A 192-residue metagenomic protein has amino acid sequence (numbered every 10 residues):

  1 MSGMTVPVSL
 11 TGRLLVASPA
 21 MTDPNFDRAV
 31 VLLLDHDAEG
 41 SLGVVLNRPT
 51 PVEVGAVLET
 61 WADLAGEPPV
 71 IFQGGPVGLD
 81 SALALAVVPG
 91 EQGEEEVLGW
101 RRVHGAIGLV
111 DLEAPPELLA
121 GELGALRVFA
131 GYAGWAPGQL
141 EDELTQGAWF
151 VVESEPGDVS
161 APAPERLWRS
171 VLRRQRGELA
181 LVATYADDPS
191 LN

Functional and structural regions predicted by a protein language model:
M1-N192: A short aromatic-anchored loop/beta-hairpin motif
